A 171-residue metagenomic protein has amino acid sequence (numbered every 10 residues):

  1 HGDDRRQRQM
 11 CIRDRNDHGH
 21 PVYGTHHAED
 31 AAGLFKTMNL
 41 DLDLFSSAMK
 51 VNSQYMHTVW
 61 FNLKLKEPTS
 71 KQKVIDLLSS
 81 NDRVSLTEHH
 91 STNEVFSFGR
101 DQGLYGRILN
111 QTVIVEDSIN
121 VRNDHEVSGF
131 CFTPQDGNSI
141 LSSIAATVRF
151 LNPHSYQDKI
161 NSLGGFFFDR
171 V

Functional and structural regions predicted by a protein language model:
H1-I12: Single conserved hydrophobic/aromatic residue that forms the stacking wall/gate of nucleotide- or nucleobase-binding
R5, M56-T58, D124-H125: A general secondary-structure signal for short beta-strands and their flanking turns/coil in non-transmembrane regions
R13-F35: Mid-domain beta-loop-alpha active-site segment that forms a flexible, acidic cofactor/metal-binding surface
D17-P21, V51, T133-D136: Hydrophobic alpha-helical scaffolding
P21-T25, E29, Y55-M56, P68 (+1 more regions): Electropositive phosphate-/nucleotide-binding environments in soluble metabolic enzymes
K36, L40-A48: A structural supersecondary motif
K50, M56-L63: Glycine-rich phosphate/diphosphate-binding loops and the adjacent beta-loop-alpha structural elements that coordinate
N62-V171: C-terminal active-site/capping subdomain that shapes the small-molecule cofactor and substrate pocket of enzyme
